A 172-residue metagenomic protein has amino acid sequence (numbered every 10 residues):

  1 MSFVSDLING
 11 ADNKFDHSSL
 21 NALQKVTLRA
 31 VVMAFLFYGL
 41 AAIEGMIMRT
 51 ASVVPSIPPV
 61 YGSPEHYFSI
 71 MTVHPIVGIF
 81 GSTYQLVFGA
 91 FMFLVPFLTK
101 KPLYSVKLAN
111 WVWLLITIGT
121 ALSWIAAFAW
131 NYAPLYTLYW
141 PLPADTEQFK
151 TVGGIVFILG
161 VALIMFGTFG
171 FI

Functional and structural regions predicted by a protein language model:
S2-N13, T27-P55, E65-K100, V106-Y136 (+1 more regions): Hydrophobic cores of alpha-helical transmembrane segments in multi-pass integral membrane proteins
D16-T27: Short, Lys/Arg-rich N-terminal segment immediately upstream of the first membrane anchor
L135-E147: Membrane-interfacial helical/loop segments at transmembrane boundaries in membrane proteins
E147-G153: Acidic/His metal-coordination segments adjacent to aromatic residues that form catalytic metal sites in metalloenzymes
